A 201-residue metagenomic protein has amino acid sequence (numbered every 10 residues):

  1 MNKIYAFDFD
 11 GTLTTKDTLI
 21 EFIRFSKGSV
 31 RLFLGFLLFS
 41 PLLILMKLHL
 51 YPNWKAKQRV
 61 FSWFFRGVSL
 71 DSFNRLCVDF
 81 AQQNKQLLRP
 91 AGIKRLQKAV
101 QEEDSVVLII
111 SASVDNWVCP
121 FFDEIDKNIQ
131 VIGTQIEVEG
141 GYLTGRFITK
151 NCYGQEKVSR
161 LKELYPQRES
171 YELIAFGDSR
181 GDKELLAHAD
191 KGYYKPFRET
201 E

Functional and structural regions predicted by a protein language model:
M1-H49: Active-site neighborhood of HAD-like aspartate-dependent phosphohydrolases
M1-I4, R75, Q82-E201: C-terminal cap/substrate-recognition subdomain and adjoining C-terminal extension of metal-dependent phosphatase-like
K16-E21, F33-L38, W54, V68-F73 (+2 more regions): Short amphipathic alpha-helical segments, especially helix-boundary/capping motifs
I23-L32, M46-R59, L87-A99, P120: Short, charge-rich amphipathic segments
R24-K27, L42, V78-Q82, I148: A broad detector of the eukaryotic-type serine/threonine protein kinase catalytic domain
I44-H49, W54-L70, Q130-Q135: Short, compositionally biased "basic patch" segments
A56-A91: Metal-dependent phosphoesterase signature
